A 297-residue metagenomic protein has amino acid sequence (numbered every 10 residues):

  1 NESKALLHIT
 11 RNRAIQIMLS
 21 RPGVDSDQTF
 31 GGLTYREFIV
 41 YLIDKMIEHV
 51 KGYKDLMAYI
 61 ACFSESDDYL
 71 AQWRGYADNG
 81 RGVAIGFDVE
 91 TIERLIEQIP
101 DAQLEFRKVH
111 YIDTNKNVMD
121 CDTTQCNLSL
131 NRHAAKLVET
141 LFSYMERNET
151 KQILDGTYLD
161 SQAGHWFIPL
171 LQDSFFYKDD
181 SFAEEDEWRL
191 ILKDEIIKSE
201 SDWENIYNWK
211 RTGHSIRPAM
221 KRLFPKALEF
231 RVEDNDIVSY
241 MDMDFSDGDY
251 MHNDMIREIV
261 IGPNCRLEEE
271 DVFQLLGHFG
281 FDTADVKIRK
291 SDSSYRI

Functional and structural regions predicted by a protein language model:
N1-I297: Catalytic-core loop-and-flanking beta/alpha module that positions acidic residues for ribose/phosphate chemistry
